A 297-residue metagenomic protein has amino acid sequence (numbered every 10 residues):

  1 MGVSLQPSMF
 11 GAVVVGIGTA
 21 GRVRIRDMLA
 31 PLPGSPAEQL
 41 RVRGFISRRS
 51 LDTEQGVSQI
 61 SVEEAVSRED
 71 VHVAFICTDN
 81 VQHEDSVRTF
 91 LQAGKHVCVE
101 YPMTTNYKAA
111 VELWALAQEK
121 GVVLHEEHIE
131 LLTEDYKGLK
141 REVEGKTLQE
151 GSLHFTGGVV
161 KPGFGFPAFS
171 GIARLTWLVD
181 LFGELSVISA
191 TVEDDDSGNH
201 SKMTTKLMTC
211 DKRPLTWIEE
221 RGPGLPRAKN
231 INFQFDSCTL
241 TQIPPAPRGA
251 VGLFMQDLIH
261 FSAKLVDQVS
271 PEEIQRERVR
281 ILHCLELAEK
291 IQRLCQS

Functional and structural regions predicted by a protein language model:
M1-Q55: N-terminal Rossmann-like dinucleotide-binding module
M1-Q6, L51-T53, V73-T78, V122 (+1 more regions): C-terminal helix-rich "cap/oligomerization" subdomain common to oxidoreductases
L40, A93-K95, K120-V122: A short helix->loop->beta-strand "cap" motif at the edges of active sites that frequently abuts
G44, V73, E150: Short, Asp-centered acidic motifs that coordinate Mg2+ and/or phosphate in catalytic or ligand-binding sites
D52-L116: Beta-loop-alpha module in the N-terminal Rossmann-like domain of NAD(P)-dependent dehydrogenases, especially those
V81, T104-F164: A contiguous active-site-proximal alpha/beta segment in oxidoreductase catalytic domains
G157-P226, L282: Rossmann-like dinucleotide-binding domain that binds NAD(P)(H)
D194-H200, T209-L265, V269-V279: NAD(P)-dinucleotide binding in Rossmann-like oxidoreductases
